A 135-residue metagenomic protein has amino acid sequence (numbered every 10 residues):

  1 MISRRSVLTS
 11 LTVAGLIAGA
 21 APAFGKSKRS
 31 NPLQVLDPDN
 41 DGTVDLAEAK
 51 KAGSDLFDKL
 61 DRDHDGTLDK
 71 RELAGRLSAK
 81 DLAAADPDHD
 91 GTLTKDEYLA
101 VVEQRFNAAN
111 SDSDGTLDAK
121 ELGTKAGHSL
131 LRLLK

Functional and structural regions predicted by a protein language model:
R4-L8: N-terminal export leaders
T12-V13, A23: Cleavable N-terminal signal peptides
F24-V35, N40, L46-K59, A74-S78 (+2 more regions): EF-hand Ca2+-binding helix-loop-helix modules
D41, D61-D65, D90, N110-D114: Acidic carboxylate motifs that coordinate Ca2+ or other divalent cations, activating on Asp/Glu
T43-K50, T67-A74, T94-L99, D118-G123: Carboxylate-dense, calcium-coordinating segments in secreted/extracellular and ER-lumen proteins
K80-A84, Y98-K135: EF-hand and EF-hand-like Ca2+-sensor regions
